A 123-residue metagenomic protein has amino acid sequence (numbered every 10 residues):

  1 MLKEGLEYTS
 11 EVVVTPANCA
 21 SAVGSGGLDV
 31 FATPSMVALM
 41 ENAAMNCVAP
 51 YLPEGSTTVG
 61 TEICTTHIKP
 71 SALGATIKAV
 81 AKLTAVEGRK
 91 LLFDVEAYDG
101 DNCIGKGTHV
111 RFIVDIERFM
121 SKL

Functional and structural regions predicted by a protein language model:
M1-F31: Catalytic strand-loop segment that frames the active site of acyl-thioester-processing enzymes
K3-T9, V86-F93, D99-S121: C-terminal binding/interaction regions
V14-P16, H67, I113: Hydrophobic residues in beta-strands and at strand termini
A22-G24, M120-L123: Short, charged, solvent-exposed linker or helix-capping segments at domain edges/interfaces that act as flexible hinges
P34-V37: Conserved N-terminal beta-strand and adjoining loop/helix that marks the start of the Nudix/MutT-like hydrolase domain
M45-K78: Hydrophobic beta-strand-centered segment that forms part of the acyl-chain substrate-binding groove
T65-G100: Hydrophobic beta-sheet segments that form the core/acyl-binding groove of ACP/CoA-dependent acyl-chain-processing
